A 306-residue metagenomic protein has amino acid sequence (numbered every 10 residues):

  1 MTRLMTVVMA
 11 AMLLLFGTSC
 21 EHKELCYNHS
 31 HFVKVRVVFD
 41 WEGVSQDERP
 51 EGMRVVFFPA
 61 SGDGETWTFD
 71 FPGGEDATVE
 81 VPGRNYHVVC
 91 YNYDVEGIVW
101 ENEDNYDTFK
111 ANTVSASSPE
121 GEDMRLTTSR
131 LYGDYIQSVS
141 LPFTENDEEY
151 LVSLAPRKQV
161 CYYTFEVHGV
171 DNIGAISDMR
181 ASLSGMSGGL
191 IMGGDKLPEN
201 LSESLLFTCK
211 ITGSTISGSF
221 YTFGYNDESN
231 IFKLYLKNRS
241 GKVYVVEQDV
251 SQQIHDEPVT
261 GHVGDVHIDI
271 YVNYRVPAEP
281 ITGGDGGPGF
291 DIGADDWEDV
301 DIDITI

Functional and structural regions predicted by a protein language model:
M1-V8: Bacterial N-terminal signal peptides that target proteins for export
T2, L13-G43, D295-T305: Bacterial Sec-dependent N-terminal signal peptides
H29-H31, E80-R84, N146-E148, A155-Q159 (+3 more regions): Solvent-exposed loop and beta-edge segments used for protein-protein assembly and interaction
V37-P50, E166-G174: Structural motif
M53-E103, I176-E257: Tryptophan-paired
E65-K158: Short, low-hydrophobicity acidic/polar segments
M124-T215: A sequence/structural signal for flexible, mid-protein segments enriched in small/helix-disrupting residues
S229-I306: Hydrophilic extracytoplasmic domains
